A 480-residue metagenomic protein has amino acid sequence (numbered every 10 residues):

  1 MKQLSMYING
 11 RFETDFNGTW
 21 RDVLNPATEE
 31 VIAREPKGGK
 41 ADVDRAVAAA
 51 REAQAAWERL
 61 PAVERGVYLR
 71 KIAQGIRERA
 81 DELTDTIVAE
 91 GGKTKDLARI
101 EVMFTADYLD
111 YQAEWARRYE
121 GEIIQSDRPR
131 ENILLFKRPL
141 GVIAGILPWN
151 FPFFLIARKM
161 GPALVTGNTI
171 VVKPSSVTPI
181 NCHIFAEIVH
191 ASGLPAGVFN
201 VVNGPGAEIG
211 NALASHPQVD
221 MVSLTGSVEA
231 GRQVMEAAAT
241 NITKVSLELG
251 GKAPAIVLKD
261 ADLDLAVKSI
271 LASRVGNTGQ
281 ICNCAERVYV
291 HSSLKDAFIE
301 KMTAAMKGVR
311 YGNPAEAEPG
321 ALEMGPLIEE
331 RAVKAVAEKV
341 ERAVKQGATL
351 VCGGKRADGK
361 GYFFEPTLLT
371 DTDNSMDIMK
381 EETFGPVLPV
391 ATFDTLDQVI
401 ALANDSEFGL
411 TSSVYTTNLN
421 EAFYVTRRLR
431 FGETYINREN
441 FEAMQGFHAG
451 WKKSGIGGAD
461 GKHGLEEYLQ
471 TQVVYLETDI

Functional and structural regions predicted by a protein language model:
M1-A27: Hydrophobic face of amphipathic alpha-helices that form TPR/SEL1-like repeat modules and related alpha-solenoid
T28-A33, V219, I256, R310 (+3 more regions): Conserved C-terminal structural/oligomerization subdomain of aldehyde/semialdehyde dehydrogenase
E29, R65, I87, L109 (+9 more regions): Residue-level signal for inorganic ion chemistry
E30-Y119, R130: Glycine-rich loop-to-alpha-helix module at the N-terminal edge of alpha/beta enzyme cores
I32-G38, E52-R59, G145, A255-L258 (+5 more regions): Short, well-ordered beta-strand elements within core beta-sheets of diverse protein domains
Q54, E58, A73-A80, T84 (+19 more regions): Structural signal for hydrophobic packing residues in well-ordered secondary-structure cores of soluble enzyme domains
E122-L265, A321, F393: Rossmann-like NAD(P) dinucleotide-binding subdomain of oxidoreductase/dehydrogenase enzymes
E229-D373, I436: ALDH superfamily catalytic-core signature
